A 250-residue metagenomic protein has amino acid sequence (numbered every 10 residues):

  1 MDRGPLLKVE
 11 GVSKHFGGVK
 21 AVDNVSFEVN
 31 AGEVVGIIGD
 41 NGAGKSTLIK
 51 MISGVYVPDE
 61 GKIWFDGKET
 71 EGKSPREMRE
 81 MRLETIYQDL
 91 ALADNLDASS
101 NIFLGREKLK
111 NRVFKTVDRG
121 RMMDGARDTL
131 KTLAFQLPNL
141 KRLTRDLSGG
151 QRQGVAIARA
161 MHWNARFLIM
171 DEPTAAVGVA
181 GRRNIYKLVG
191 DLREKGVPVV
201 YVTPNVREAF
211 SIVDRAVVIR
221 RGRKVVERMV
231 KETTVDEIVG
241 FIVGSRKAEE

Functional and structural regions predicted by a protein language model:
D2-E250: Glycine-rich phosphate-binding loops of nucleotide-dependent enzymes
